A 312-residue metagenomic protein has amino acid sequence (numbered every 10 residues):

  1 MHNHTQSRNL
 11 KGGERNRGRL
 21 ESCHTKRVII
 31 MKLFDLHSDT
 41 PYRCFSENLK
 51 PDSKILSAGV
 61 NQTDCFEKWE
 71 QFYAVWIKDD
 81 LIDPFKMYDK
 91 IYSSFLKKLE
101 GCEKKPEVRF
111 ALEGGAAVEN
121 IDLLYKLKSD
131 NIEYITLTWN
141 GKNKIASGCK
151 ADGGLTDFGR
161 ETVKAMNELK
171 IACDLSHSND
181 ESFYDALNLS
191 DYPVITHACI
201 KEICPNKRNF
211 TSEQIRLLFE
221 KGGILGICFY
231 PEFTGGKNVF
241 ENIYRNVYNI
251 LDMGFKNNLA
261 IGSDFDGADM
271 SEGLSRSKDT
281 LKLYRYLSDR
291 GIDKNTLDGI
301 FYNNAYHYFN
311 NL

Functional and structural regions predicted by a protein language model:
G12-G13, G18: Residue-identity detector for glycine
R19, S275-L312: Mid-to-C-terminal alpha-helical segments outside catalytic/metal-binding sites
R19-I30: Short, Lys/Arg-enriched N-terminal segments with co-localized hydrophobic residues within the first ~10-30 amino acids
K32-C228, E232-T234, Y244, Y248-L251 (+3 more regions): Extended, charged catalytic domains and RNA/DNA-binding interfaces, predominantly in divalent-metal-using enzymes
D185, A260-I261, D298-Y302: Beta-strand segments within the central parallel beta-sheet cores of soluble alpha/beta enzyme folds
G254-S277: Short acidic/histidine-rich active-site segments
